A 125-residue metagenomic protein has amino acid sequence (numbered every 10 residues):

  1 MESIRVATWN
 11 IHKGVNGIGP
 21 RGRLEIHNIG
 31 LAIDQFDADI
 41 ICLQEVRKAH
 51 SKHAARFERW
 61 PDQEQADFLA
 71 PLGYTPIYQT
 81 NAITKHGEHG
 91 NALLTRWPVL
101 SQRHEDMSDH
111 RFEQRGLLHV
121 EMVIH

Functional and structural regions predicted by a protein language model:
M1-P71, I83-E88: N-terminal, active-site-proximal structural segment of metallo-dependent hydrolase catalytic domains
T8, N91-L93, L117-E121: Conserved hydrophobic/aromatic beta-strand scaffold that supports enzyme active sites
H12-G14, T75, L100: Active-site/binding-pocket entry motifs
P71-G73, H86-Q102, V123: Conserved beta strand-loop-helix elements of the APE1-like EEP
Q79-T84, S108-D109: Short, solvent-exposed loop/turn elements at beta->coil junctions and helix N-caps that rim active or binding pockets
W97-H125: Active-site catalytic loop in hydrolytic enzyme cores
